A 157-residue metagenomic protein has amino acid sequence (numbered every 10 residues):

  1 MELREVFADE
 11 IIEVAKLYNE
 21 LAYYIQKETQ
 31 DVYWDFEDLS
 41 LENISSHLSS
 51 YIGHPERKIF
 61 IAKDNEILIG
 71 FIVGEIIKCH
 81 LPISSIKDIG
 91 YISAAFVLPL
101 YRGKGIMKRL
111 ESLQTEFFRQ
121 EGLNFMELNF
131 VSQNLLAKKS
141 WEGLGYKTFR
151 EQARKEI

Functional and structural regions predicted by a protein language model:
E2-L17, Y23-K27: A short beta-loop-alpha structural element at the N-terminal edge of CoA-dependent acyl/N-acetyltransferase catalytic
Y23-H47: Conserved GNAT-fold acetyl-CoA-binding loop/helix
N43-I61, Y91: A short helix-loop-beta-strand connector motif used in the catalytic cores of GNAT acetyltransferases and, in some
I61, I67-I76, Y91, F96: Conserved beta-strand in the GNAT
K78-I92, R102, F149: A conserved beta-turn-beta hairpin within the catalytic core of GNAT-like acetyltransferases that forms part
A94-V97, G103-E116, K139, G143: Conserved acetyl-CoA-binding loop-helix of GNAT-fold acetyltransferases
K108, Q120, S132-R150: Conserved active-site alpha-helix within GNAT-family acetyltransferase domains
F118-N129: Conserved GNAT acetyl-CoA-binding A-motif
